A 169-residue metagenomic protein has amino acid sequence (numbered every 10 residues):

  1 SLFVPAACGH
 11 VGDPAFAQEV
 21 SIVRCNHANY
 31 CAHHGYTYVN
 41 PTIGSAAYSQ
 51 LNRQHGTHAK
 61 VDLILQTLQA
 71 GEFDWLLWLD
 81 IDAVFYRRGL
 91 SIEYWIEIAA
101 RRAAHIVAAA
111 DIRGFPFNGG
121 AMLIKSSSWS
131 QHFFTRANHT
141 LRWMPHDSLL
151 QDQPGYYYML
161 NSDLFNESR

Functional and structural regions predicted by a protein language model:
S1-D74: N-terminal anchoring/stem segment of glycosyltransferases
A17-C25, S91, W95, P154: Well-ordered, non-membrane alpha-helical segments in soluble/globular domains
N29-Y30, I98-A100, L164: Short, conserved catalytic or adaptor-binding loops enriched in Gly and charged residues
C31, I64, D82, M122 (+1 more regions): A residue-level signal for conserved active-site and pocket-lining positions in enzyme catalytic cores
Y38-N40, L76-W78, I106, S168-R169: Conserved beta-strand scaffold positions in the cores of enzyme catalytic domains, especially in NTP/NDP-utilizing
N52, G56-F134, N138: GT-A fold catalytic core of metal-dependent nucleotide-sugar glycosyltransferases, centered on the diacidic
A59-D62, W129-R169: Catalytic core and acceptor-binding pocket of nucleotide-sugar-dependent glycosyltransferases
